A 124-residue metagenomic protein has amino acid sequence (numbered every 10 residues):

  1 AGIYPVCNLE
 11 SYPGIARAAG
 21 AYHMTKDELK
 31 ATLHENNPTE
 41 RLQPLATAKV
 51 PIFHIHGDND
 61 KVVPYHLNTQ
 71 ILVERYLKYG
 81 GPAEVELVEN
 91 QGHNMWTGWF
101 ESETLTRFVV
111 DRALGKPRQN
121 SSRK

Functional and structural regions predicted by a protein language model:
G2-P44: Mobile cap/lid helix-loop segments that gate and shape the active-site cleft of serine hydrolases
V6, L45, V109-A113: Low-complexity, intrinsically disordered short segments enriched for Gly/Pro and polybasic residues
C7-G20, P51, V62-V63, R75-G81: Alpha/beta-hydrolase
Y12, A16, L45, N68 (+1 more regions): Short, function-defining helix-loop hinge/capping sites that tune catalysis or transport
K30, D60-V62: A generic structural signal for short
Q43-T47, K78: Generic structural signal for beta-strand residues in well-ordered domains
A48, F53-D60: Short beta-strand/loop motif that positions the catalytic acidic residue of the alpha/beta-hydrolase fold
I55, V62, H66-K124: C-terminal catalytic histidine-bearing segment of alpha/beta-hydrolase fold enzymes
